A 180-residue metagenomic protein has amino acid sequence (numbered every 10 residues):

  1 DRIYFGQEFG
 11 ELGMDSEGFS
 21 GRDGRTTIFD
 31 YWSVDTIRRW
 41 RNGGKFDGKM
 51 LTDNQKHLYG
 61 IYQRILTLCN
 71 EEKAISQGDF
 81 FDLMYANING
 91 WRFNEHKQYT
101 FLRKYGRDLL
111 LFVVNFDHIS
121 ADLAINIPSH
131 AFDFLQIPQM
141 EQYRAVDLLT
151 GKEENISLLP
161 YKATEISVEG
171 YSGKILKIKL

Functional and structural regions predicted by a protein language model:
D1-Y143: Loop/helix patches that line or flank the sugar-binding groove of alpha-linked glycan CAZymes
L102, V146, K177-K179: Residue-level detector of conserved, well-ordered beta-strand and adjacent loop positions that form binding/recognition
L111, I125, A145, I166-V168 (+1 more regions): Hydrophobic beta-strand residues in large extracellular and virion-surface proteins
E141-Y161: Solvent-exposed beta-strand/loop surfaces of large extracellular or lumenal domains
I156-L180: C-terminal beta-strand-rich structural cap/linker in extracellular carbohydrate-active enzymes
